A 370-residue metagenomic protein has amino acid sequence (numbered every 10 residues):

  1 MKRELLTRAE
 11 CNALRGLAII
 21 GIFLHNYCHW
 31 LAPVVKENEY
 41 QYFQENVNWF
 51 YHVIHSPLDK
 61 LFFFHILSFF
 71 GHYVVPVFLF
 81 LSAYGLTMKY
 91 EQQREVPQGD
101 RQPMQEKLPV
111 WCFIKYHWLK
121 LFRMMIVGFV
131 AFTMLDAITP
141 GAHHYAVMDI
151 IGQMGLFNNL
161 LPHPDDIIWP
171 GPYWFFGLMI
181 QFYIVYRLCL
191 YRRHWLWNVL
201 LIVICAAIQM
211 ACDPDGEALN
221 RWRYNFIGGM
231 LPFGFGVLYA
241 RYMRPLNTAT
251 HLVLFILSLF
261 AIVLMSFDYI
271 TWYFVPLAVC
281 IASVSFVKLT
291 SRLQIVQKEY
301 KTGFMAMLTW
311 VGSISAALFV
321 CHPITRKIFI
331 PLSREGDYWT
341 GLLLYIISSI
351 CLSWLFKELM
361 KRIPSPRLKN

Functional and structural regions predicted by a protein language model:
M1-C205, R334-N370: Membrane-cytosol interface segments of multi-pass membrane proteins, especially ER/Golgi lipid-handling enzymes
I208-A317, C321-Y345: Alpha-helical transmembrane segments and terminal signal-anchor/GPI-anchor hydrophobic tails, characterized by long
